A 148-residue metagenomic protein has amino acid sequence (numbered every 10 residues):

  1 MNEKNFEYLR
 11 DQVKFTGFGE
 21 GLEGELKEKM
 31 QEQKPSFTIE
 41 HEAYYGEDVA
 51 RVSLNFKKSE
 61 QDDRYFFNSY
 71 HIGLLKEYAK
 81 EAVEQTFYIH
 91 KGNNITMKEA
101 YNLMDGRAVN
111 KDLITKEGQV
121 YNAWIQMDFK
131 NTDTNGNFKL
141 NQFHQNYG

Functional and structural regions predicted by a protein language model:
M1-G148: A structural motif
